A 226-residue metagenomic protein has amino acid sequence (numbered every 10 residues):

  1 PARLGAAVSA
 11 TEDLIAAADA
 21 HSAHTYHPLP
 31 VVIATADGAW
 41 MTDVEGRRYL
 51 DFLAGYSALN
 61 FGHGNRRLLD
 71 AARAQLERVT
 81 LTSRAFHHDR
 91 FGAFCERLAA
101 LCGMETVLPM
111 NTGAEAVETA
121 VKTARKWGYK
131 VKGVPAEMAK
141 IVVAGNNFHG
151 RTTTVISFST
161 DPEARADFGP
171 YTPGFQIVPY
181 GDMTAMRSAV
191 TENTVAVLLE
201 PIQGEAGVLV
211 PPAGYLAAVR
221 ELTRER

Functional and structural regions predicted by a protein language model:
P1-A2: Compositionally biased, low-complexity flexible segments
A7-D37, A85, R224: Active-site-adjacent loop/helix segments that line or gate small-molecule/cofactor pockets in enzymes
A20, R48-V134: Glycine-rich loop-to-alpha-helix module at the N-terminal edge of alpha/beta enzyme cores
P30-D51: Active-site and channel-lining beta-strand-loop segments that bind or position nucleotide-derived/phosphorylated
T80, T152, E205-G207: A short acidic, helix-capping loop that chelates divalent metal ions and anchors anionic groups
C95-A196: PLP-dependent aspartate aminotransferase-fold enzymes
T191, L209-R226: Catalytic PLP-binding core of fold-type I/II PLP enzymes
T194-V208: Short acidic, glycine-rich surface-loop motifs adjacent to enzyme active sites
